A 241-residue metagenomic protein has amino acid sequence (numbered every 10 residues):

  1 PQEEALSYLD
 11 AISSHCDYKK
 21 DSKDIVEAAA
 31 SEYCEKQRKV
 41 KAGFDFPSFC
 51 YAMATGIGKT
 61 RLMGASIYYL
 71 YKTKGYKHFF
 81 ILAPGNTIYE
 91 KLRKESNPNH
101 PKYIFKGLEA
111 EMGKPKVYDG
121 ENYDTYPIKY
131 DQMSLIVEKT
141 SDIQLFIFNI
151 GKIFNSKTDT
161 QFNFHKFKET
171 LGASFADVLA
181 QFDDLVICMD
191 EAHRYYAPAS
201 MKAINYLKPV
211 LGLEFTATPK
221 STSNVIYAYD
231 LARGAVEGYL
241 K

Functional and structural regions predicted by a protein language model:
P1-K241: RecA-like P-loop NTPase motor core of helicase/translocase proteins
